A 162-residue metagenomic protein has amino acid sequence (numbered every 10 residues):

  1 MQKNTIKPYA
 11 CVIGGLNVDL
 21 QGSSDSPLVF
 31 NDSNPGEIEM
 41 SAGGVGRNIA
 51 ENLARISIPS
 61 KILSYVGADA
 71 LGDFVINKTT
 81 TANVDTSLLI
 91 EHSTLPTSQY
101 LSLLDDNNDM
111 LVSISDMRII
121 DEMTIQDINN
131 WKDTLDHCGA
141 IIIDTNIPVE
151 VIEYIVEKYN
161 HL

Functional and structural regions predicted by a protein language model:
M1-Y65, A70-N77, T81-V84: Glycine-rich phosphate/adenosyl-contacting loop at the front of the ribokinase-like
Q2-L16, Y65, K78-E91, L103-L162: Ribokinase/PfkB-type carbohydrate-kinase core domain
E51, Q99-L103: Short beta-strand scaffold segments in enzyme catalytic cores
G72, S98, V149-E153: Short, well-ordered alpha-helical microsegments
S93-L95: Short, glycine-/polar-rich solvent-exposed loops and beta-turns at beta-strand/coil boundaries
